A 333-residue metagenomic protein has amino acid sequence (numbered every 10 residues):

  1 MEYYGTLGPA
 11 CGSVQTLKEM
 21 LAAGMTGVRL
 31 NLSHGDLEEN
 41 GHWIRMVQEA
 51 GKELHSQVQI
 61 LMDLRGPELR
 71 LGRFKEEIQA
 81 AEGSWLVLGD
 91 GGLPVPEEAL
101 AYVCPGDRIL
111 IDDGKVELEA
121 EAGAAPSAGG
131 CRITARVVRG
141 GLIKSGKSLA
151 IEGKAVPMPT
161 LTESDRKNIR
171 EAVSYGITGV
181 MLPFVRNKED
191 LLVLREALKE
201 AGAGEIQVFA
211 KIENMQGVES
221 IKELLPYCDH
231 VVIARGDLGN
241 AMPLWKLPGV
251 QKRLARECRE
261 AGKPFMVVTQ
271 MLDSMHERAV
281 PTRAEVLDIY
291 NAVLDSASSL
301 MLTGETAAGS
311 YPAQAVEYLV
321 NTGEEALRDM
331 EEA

Functional and structural regions predicted by a protein language model:
M1-A333: Non-catalytic helical/linker scaffolds that mediate oligomerization, partner binding, and domain coupling around large
